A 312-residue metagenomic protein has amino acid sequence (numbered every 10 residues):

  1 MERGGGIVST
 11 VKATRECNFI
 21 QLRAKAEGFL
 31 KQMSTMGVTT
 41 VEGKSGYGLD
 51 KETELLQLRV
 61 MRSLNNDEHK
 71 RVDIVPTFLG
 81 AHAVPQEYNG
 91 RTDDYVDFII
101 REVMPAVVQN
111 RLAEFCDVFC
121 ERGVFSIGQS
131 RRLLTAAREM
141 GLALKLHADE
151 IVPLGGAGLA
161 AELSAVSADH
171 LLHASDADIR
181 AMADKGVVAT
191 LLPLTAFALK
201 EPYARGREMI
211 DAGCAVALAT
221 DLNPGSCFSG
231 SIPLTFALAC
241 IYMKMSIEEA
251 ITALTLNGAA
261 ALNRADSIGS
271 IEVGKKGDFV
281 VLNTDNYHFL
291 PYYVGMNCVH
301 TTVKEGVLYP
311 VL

Functional and structural regions predicted by a protein language model:
M1-I7: Flexible glycine-/small-residue-enriched beta->alpha junction loops that bind anionic phosphate/pyrophosphate groups
T10-K25, K31, T39-L154: Metal-coordinating catalytic core of metallo-dependent amide/deamination hydrolases
G43, L146, L218-T220, G277: Active-site flanking residues adjacent to catalytic metal/cofactor-binding acidic residues
A143, P153-S270, L282-F289, V294-M296 (+1 more regions): Active-site-adjacent C-terminal substructures of enzyme catalytic domains
T302, V311: Short aromatic-centered micro-motifs
